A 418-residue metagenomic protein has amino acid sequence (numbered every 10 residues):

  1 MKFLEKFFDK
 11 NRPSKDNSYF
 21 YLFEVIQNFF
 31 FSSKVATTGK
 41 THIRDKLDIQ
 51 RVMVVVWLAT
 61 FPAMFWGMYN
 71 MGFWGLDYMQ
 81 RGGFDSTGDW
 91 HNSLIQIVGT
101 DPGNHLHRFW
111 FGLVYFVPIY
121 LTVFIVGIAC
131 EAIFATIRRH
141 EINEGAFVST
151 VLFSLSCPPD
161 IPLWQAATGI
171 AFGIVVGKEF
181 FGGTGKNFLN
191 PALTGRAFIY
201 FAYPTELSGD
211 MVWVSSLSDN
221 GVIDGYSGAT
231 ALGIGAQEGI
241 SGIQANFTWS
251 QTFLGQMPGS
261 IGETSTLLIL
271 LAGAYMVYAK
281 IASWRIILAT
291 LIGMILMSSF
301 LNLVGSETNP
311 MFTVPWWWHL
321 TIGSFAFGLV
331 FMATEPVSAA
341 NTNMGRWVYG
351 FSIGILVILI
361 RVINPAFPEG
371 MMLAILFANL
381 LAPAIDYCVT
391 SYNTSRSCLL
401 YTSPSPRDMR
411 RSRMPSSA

Functional and structural regions predicted by a protein language model:
K2-F116: N-terminal signal-anchor module of multipass membrane proteins
G112-T122, I161-A167, M257-G262, V314-G323: Structural signature of hydrophobic alpha-helical transmembrane segments
G127-E131, F147-S154, I170-I174, L268-Y275 (+3 more regions): Hydrophobic, membrane-inserted alpha-helices
G127-R138, V175-G185, A272-A279, F331-S338: C-terminal ends of transmembrane helices
I142-V212: Membrane-interface helix-loop-helix junctions at boundaries between adjacent transmembrane segments
G185-L270: Long hydrophobic alpha-helical segments that form multi-pass transmembrane helix bundles in integral membrane proteins
F188, A192, W317-G323, A366-L376: Loop-to-transmembrane alpha-helix initiation sites
Y401-D408: Conserved small/polar residues in nucleotide/adenosyl-binding loops
